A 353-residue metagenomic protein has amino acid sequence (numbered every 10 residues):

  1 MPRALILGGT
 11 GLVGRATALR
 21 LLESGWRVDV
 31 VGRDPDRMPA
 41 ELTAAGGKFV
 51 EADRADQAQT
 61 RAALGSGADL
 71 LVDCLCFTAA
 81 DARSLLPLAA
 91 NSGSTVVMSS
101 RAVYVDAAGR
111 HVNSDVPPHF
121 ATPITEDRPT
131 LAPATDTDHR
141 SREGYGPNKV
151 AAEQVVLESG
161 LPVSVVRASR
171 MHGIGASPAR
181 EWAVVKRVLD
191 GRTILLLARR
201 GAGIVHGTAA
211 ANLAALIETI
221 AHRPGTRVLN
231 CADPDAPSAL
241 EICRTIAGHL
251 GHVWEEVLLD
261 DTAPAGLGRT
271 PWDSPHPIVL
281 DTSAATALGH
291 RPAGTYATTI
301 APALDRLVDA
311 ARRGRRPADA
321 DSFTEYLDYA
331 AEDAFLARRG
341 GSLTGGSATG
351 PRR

Functional and structural regions predicted by a protein language model:
A4-S24: N-terminal Rossmann NAD(P)H-binding glycine-rich loop of SDR-like oxidoreductase domains
L7, G173, L197-G203, L229-P237 (+2 more regions): Glycine-rich Rossmann NAD(P)(H)-binding loop
W26-D34: Conserved glycine-rich Rossmann-like NAD(P)H-binding loop of the short-chain dehydrogenase/reductase
P35-V97, V103-D106: NAD(P)H-binding glycine-rich loop region in Rossmannoid oxidoreductase-like domains and their noncatalytic homologs
R83-N148, S164: Conserved Rossmann-fold NAD(P)-dependent oxidoreductase catalytic core, especially the SDR/UDP-sugar
V150-G175: Conserved beta-loop-beta element that borders a ligand/cofactor-binding pocket
A179-V184, L197-A221: Substrate-positioning beta->alpha
L216-H276, P302, A311-R353: Mid/C-terminal beta-alpha module of Rossmann-like enzyme folds, strongest in SDR-family dehydrogenases/epimerases
